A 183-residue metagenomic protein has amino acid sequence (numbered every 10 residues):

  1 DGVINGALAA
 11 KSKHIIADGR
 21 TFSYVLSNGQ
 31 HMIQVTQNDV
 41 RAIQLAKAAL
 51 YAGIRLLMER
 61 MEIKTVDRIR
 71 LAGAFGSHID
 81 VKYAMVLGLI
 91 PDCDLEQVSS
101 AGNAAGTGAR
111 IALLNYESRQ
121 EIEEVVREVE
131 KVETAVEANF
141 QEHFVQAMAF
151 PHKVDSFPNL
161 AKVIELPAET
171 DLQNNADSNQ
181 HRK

Functional and structural regions predicted by a protein language model:
D1-K183: Helical "lid/coupling" subdomains associated with nucleotide-phosphate turnover
